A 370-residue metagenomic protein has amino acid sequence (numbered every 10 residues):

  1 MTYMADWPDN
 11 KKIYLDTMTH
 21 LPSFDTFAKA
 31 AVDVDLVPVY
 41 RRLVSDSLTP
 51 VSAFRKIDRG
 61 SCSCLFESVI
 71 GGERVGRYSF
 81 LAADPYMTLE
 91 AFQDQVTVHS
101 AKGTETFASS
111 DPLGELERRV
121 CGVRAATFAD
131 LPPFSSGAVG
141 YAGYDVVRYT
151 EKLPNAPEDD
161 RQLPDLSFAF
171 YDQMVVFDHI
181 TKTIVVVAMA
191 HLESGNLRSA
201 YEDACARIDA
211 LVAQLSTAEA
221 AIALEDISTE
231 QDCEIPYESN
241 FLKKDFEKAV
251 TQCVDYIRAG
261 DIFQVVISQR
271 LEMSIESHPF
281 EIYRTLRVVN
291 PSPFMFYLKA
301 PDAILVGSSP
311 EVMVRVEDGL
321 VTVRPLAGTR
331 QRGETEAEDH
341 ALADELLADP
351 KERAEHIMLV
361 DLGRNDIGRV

Functional and structural regions predicted by a protein language model:
M1-M4: Methionine residue identity
I13-V370: Extended alpha-helical targeting/anchoring segments, especially N-terminal organellar/secretory targeting helices
